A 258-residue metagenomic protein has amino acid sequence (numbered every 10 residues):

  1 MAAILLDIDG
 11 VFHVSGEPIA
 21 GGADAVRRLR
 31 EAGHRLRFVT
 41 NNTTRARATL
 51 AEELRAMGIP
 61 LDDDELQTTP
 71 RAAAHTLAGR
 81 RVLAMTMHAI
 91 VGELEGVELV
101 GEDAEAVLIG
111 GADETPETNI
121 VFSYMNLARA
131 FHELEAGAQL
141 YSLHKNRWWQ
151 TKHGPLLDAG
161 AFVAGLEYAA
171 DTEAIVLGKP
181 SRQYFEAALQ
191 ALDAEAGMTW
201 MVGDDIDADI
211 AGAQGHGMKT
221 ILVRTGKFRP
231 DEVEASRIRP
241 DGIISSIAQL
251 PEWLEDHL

Functional and structural regions predicted by a protein language model:
A2-H34, T43-L258: Asp-based, Mg2+/Mn2+-dependent phosphohydrolase catalytic module
